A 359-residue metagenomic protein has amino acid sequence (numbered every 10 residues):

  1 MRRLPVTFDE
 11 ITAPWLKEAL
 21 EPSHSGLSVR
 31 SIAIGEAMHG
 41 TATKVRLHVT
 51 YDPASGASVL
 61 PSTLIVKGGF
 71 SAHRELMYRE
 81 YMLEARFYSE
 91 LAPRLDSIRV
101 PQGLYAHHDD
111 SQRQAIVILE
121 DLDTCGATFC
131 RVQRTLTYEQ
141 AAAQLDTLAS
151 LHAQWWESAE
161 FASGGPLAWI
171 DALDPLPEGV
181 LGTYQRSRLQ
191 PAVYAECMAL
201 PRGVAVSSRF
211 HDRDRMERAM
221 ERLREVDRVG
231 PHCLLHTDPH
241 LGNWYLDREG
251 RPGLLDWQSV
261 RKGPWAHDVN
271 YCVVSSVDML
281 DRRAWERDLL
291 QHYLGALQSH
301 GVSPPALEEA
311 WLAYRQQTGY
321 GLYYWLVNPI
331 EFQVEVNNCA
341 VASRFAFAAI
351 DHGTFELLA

Functional and structural regions predicted by a protein language model:
M1-V117, L223, D247-P252, A359: Conserved NTP-binding catalytic cores of kinases and kinase-like/nucleotidyltransferase enzymes across multiple kinase
R86, E90, S259-K262, A266-V302 (+1 more regions): Active-site activation/catalytic loop segments of kinase-like enzymes and analogous catalytic loops in related
R94-R99, W155-G165, L297-A306: Surface-exposed helix-capping loop/turn segments at secondary-structure junctions
V117-T124: Short pocket-lining segment of the protein kinase catalytic domain that shapes the ATP-binding cleft
G126-H236, R248, A342-A359: ATP-dependent phospho-/nucleotidyl transfer catalytic cores
D238, G242-W244: Catalytic-loop signature of eukaryotic-like protein kinases
L254-D256: Pre-DFG segment of protein kinase catalytic domains
V302-T318, F345: All-alpha amphipathic helical-bundle segments outside canonical DNA-binding/catalytic cores that form hydrophobic
